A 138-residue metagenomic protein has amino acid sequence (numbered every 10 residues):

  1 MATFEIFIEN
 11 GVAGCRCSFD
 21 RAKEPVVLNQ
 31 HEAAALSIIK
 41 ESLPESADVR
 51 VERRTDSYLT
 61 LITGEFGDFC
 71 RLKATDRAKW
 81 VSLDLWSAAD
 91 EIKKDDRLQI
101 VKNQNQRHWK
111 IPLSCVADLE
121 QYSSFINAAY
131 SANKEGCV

Functional and structural regions predicted by a protein language model:
A2-H108: Polyanion-binding interface signature
S87-V138: Ampiphathic alpha-helical segments that act as solvent-exposed interaction surfaces
